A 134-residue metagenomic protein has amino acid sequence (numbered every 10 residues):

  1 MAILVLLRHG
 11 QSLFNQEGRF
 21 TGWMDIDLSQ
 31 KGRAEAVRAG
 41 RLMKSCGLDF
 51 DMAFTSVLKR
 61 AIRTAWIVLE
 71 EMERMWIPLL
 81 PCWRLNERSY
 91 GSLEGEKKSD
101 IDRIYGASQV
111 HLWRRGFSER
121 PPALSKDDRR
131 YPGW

Functional and structural regions predicted by a protein language model:
M1-V5: Extreme N-terminal starter segment of soluble prokaryotic enzymes
H9: Histidine-centered divalent metal-coordination motifs
S12, T21, S29, T55 (+1 more regions): Ser/Thr-centric signal marking residues that sit in or immediately flank functional binding/regulatory motifs
S12-D25, C46: Glycine-rich N-terminal loop/short-helix segment of MobA-like nucleotidyltransferase
Q16-E17, Q30, S92: Short, function-defining helix-loop hinge/capping sites that tune catalysis or transport
G22-R41: Short catalytic helix/loop segments, enriched in acidic residues and glycine and frequently bearing histidine
G40-W134: Phosphate-coordination/substrate-recognition cap region in phosphate-metabolizing enzymes
